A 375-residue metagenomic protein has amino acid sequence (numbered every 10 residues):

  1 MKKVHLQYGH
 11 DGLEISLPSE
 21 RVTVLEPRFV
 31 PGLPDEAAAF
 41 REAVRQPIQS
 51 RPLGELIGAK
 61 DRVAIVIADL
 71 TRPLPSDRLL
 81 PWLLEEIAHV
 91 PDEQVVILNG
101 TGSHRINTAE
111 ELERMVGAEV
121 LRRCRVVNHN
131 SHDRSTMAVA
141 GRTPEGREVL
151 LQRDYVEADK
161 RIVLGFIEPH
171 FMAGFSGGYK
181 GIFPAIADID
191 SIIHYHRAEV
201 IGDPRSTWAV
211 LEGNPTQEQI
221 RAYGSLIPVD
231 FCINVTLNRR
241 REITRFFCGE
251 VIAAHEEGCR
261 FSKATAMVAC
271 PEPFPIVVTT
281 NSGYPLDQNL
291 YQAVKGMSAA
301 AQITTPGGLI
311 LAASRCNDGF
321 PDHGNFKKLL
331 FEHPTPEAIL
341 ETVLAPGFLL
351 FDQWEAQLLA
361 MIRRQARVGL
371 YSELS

Functional and structural regions predicted by a protein language model:
M1-V44: N-terminal amphipathic/basic leader segments beginning at the initiator methionine
I48-A64, H89-D92, V268-I276, I303-T305: Glycine-rich phosphate/diphosphate-binding loops that line cofactor/substrate pockets in enzymes
R62-P73, V96-G102, V278-T280: Short glycine-rich or small-residue beta-strand-to-loop segments that form or flank ligand, phosphate, metal/Fe-S
P73-P91, A293-I303: Histidine-anchored nucleotide/phosphate-binding helix
E93-S103, V127, L309-R315, I339 (+1 more regions): Short internal beta-strands
N107-F175: An acidic, phosphate/nucleotide-engaging active-site surface
S206-P285: Membrane-embedded hairpin module used as a gating/binding unit in multi-pass transport and secretion proteins
D287-V368: C-terminal catalytic subdomain
